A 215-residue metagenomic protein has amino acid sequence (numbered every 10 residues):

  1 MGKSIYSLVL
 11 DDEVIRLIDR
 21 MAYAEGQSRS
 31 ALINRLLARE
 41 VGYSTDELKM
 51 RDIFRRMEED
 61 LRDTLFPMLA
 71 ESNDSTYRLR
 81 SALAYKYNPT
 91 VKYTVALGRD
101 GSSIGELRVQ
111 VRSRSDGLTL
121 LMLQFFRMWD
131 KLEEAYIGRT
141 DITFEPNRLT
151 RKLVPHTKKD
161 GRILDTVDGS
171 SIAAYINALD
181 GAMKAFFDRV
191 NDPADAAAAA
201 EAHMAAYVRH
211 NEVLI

Functional and structural regions predicted by a protein language model:
M1-D12: Short Lys/Arg-rich basic patches
A22: The alpha-helix within a helix-turn-helix
E25-K49: Short, basic amphipathic alpha-helical segments that act as recognition/interaction helices in nucleic-acid-binding
G42-D74: Short, positively charged interaction helices/loops
M68-F126: Amphipathic, interaction-prone secondary-structure segments
R112-I215: Charged, low-complexity intrinsically disordered regulatory/assembly segments
